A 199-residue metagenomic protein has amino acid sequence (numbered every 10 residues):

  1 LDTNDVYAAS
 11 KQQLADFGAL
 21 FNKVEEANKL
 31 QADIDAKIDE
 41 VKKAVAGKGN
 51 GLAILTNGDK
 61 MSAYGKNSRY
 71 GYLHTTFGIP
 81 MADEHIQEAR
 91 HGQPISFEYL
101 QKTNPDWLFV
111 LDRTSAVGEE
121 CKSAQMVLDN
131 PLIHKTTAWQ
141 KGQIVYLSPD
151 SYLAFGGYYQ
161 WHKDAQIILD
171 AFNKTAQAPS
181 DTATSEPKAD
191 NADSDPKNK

Functional and structural regions predicted by a protein language model:
L1-G58, Q143, S151-P187: Extracytoplasmic substrate-binding proteins
L1-T3, A44-V45, G49-N50, L55-N57 (+1 more regions): Binding-cleft/active-site segments that stabilize strongly anionic ligands or cofactors
D106-K199: Structured C-terminal subdomain patch of bacterial secreted/periplasmic proteins
